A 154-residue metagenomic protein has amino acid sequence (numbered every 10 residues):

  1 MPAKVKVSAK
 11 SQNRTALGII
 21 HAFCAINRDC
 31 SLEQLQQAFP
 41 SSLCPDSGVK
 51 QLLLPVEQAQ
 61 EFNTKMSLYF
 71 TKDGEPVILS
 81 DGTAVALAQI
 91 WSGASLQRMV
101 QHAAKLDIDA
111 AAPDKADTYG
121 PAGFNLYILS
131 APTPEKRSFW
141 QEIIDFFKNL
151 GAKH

Functional and structural regions predicted by a protein language model:
M1-H154: Intrinsically disordered, charged low-complexity linkers and terminal tails that flank or connect structured domains
